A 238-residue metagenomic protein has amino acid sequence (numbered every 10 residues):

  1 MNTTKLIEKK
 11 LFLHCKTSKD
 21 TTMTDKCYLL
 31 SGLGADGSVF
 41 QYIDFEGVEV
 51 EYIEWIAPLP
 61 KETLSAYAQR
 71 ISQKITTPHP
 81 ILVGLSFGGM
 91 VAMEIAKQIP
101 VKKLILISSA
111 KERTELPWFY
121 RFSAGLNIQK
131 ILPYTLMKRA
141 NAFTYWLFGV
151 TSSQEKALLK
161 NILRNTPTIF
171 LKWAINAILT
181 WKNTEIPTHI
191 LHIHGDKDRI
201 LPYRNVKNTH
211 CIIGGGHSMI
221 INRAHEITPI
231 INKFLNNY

Functional and structural regions predicted by a protein language model:
T24-P78, Q129: Active-site catalytic motif of lipid deacylating hydrolases and related acyltransferases
G84-G88, A92: Gly/Ala-rich beta-loop-alpha elbow adjacent to hydrolase catalytic centers
K103-L132: Flexible "cap/lid" loop of the alpha/beta hydrolase fold
T135-N183: Conserved alpha/beta-hydrolase catalytic His-Asp/Glu region
H192-H194, D198: Short beta-strand/loop motif that positions the catalytic acidic residue of the alpha/beta-hydrolase fold
R199-N205: Conserved alpha/beta-hydrolase "acid-adjacent" motif
H210-G215: Short glycine-rich catalytic loops that host catalytic nucleophiles or stabilize transition states across multiple
G216-P229: Catalytic histidine-centered segment of alpha/beta-hydrolase-like enzymes
